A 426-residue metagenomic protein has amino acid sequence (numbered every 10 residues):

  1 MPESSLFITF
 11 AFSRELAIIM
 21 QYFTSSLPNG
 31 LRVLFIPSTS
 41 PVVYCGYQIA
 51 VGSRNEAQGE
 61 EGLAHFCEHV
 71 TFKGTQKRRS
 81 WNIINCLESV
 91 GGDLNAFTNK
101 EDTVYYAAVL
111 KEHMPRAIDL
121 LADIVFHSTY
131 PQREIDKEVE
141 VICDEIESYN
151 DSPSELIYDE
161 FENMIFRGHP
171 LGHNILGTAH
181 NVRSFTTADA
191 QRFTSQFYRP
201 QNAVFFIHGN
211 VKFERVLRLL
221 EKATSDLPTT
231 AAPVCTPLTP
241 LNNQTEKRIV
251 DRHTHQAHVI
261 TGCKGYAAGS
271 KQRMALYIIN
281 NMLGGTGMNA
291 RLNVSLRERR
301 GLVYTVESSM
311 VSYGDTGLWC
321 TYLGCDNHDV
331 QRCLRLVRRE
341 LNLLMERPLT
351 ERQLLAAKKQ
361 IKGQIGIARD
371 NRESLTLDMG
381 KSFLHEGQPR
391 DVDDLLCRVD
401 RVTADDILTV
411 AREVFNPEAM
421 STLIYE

Functional and structural regions predicted by a protein language model:
L6-I19: Short, Lys/Arg-enriched N-terminal segments with co-localized hydrophobic residues within the first ~10-30 amino acids
A17-R32, P37: Non-catalytic terminal extensions that flank enzyme cores
Q21, S26, I83-A232, L238 (+5 more regions): Charge-rich, well-structured scaffold segments of protease-associated domains
G30, P37-L87, F161, K271-L283 (+1 more regions): Active/ligand-binding-proximal structured segments within catalytic/core domains that scaffold catalytic residues
P37-P41, G46-Q48, A231-N289: His/Glu-based metal-binding/catalytic segments typifying zinc-dependent metallopeptidases
H65, H69, H169, H258: Histidine-centered active-site/metal-ligand motif
